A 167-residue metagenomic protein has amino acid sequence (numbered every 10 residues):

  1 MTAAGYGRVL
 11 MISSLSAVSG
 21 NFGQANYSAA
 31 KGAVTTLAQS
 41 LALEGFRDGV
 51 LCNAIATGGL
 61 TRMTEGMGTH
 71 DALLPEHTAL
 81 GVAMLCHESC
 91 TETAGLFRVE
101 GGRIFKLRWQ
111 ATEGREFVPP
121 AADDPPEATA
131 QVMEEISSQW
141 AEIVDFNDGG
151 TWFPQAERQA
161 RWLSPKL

Functional and structural regions predicted by a protein language model:
M1, S19, T35, S40-V50 (+1 more regions): Active-site-adjacent segment of SDR/Rossmann-fold oxidoreductases
M11, N53: Rossmann-fold scaffold of SDR-type NAD(P)-dependent oxidoreductases
S14: Residue(s) in the substrate-gating loop at a strand-loop-helix junction that position the organic substrate next
A17-S19, T61: Conserved catalytic-site region of short-chain dehydrogenase/reductase
S19-A25, R47, M67: Active-site loop immediately N-terminal to the catalytic Tyr-X3-Lys motif of short-chain dehydrogenase/reductase
A30: Active-site helix of classical SDR
D48-V50, A56-G66: Short, flexible catalytic-loop segment of classical short-chain dehydrogenase/reductase
A54, H70-K166: C-terminal helical subdomain
